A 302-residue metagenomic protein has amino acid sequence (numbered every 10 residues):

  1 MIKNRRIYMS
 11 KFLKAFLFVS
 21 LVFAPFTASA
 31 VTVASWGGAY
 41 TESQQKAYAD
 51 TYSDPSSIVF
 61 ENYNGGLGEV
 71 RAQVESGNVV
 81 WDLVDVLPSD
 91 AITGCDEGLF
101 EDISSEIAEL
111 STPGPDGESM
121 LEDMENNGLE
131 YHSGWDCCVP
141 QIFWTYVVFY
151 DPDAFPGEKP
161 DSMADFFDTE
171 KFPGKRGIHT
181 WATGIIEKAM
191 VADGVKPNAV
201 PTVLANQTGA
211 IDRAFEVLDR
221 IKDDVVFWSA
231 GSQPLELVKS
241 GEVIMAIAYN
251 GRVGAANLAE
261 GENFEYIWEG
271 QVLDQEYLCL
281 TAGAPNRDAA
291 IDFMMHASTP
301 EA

Functional and structural regions predicted by a protein language model:
P25-A28: N-terminal signal peptide c-region/cleavage motif recognized by signal peptidases
A30-T93: Early extracytoplasmic/lumenal segment of secretory-pathway proteins
G38-S43, L87-A91, C95-Q233: Extracytoplasmic ligand-binding site segments that recognize negatively charged/polar headgroups
Q44, Y48, Y52, R213 (+2 more regions): Short amphipathic alpha-helical coupling segments at ligand-binding clamshell hinges and other catalytic/signaling
V80-D85, F227-W228, I244-Y249, E265: Paired acidic/hydrophobic, glycine-rich loop segments that form the ligand-binding mouth/hinge of periplasmic-binding
S89-T93, M245-N263: A ligand-binding cleft/hinge motif common to bilobed small-molecule-binding domains
V147-A154, M190-A192, D274-A289, M294-A297: A bilobed periplasmic-binding-protein/Venus flytrap-type ligand-binding module shared by bacterial periplasmic
I211-I221, L258-A284: Periplasmic-binding protein-like
